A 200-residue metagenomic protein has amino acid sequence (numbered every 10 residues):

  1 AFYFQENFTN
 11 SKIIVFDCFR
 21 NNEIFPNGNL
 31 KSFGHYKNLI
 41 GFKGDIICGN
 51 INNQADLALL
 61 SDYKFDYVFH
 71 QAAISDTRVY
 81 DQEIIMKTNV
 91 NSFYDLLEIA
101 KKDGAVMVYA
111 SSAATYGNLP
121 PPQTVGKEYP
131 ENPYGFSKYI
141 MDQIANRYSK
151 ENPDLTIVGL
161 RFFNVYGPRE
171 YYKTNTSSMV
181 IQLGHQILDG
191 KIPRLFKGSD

Functional and structural regions predicted by a protein language model:
A1-G159, F163: N-terminal Rossmann-like NAD(P)+-binding domain of SDR-like oxidoreductases, especially those catalyzing
Q143-D200: NAD(P)-dependent short-chain dehydrogenase/reductase
